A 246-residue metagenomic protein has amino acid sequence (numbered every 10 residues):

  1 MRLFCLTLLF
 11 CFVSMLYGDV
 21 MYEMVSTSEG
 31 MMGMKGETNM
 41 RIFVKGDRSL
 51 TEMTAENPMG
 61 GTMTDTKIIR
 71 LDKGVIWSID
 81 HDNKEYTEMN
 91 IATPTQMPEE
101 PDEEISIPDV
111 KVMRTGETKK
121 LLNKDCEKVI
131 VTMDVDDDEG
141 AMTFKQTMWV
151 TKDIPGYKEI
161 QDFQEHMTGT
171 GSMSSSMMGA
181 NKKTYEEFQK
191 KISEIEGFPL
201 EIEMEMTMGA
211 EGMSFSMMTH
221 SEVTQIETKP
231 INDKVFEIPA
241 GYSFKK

Functional and structural regions predicted by a protein language model:
L3-V13: Sec-dependent N-terminal signal peptides
Y17-K246: Extended soluble regions of mature proteins
